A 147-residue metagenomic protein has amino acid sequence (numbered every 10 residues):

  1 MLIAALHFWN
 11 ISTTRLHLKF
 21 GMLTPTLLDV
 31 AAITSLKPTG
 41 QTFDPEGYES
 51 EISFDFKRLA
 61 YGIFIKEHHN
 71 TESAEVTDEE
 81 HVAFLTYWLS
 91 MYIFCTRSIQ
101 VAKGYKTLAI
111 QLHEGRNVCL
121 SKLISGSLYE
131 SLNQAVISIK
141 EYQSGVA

Functional and structural regions predicted by a protein language model:
M1-K103, T107-I110, E114, V118 (+1 more regions): N-terminal leader regions that mediate targeting or early regulatory function
T14, T24, K140-V146: Helix-rich DNA/chromatin-recognition modules in eukaryotic regulators
S121-S125, Y129-Q143: Extended amphipathic alpha-helical bundle segments that form the ordered cores of C-terminal catalytic/regulatory
